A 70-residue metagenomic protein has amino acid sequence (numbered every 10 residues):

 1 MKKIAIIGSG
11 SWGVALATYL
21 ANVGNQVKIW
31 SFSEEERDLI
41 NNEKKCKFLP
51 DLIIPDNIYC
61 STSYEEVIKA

Functional and structural regions predicted by a protein language model:
M1-I53, I58-T62: NAD(P)+-binding Rossmann beta1-loop-alpha1 motif at the extreme N-terminus of oxidoreductases
E66-V67: Structural alpha-helical scaffold elements that stabilize or flank donor/cofactor-binding regions in carbohydrate
A70: An anion/phosphate-binding loop that grips the pyrophosphate of nucleotide cofactors and donors
